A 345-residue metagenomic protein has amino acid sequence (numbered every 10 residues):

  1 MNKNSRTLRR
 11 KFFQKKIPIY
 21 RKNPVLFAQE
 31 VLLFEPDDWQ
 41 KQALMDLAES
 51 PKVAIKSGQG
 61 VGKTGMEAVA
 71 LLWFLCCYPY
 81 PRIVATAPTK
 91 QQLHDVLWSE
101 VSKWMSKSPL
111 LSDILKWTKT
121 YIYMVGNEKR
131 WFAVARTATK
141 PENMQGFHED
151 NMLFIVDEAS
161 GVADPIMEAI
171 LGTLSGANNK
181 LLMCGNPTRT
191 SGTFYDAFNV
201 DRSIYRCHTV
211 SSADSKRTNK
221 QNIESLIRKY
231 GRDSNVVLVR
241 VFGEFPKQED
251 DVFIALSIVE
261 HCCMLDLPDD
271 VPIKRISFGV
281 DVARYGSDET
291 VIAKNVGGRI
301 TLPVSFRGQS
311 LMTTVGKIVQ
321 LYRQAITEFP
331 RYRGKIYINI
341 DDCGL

Functional and structural regions predicted by a protein language model:
N2-V280, I292-L302, T313, V319-E328 (+1 more regions): Phosphate/NTP-binding elements of NTP-utilizing enzymes
T64, Y285-G286: Short glycine/serine/proline-enriched coil/turn segments at secondary-structure junctions
S160-G161, R284, G344: Short, glycine/acidic-enriched loop or turn micro-motifs at the edges of active sites
Q309: Polar, enzyme-active/binding microenvironments
